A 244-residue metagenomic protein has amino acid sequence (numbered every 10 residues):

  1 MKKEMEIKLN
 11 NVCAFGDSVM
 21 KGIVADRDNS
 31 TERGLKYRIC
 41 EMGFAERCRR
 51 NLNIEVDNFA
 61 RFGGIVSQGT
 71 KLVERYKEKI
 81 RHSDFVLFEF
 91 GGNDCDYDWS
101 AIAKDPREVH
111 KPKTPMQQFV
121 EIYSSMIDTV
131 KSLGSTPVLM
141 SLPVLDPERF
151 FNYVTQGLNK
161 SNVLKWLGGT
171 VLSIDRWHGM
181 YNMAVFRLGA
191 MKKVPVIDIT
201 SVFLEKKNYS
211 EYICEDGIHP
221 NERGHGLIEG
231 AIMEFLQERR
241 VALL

Functional and structural regions predicted by a protein language model:
M1-A60, K77-H82, V86, N221: Serine-esterase "nucleophile elbow" of acetyl-processing enzymes
K2-I7, E74-L244: Alpha-helical cap/lid subdomain in secreted, periplasmic, or secretory-pathway luminal O-acyl-processing enzymes
V19, A25, V66-S67, D94-C95 (+1 more regions): Short, flexible micro-motifs
V19, G63-I65, V144, F203: Residue-level detector of flexible, active-site-proximal loop/helix-junction positions within diverse enzyme catalytic
V24, T70, N208: A short local structural element in Rossmann-fold oxidoreductases
F59-F62, G91: Short strand-loop junctions, especially beta-strand C-caps/beta-turns that link beta-sheets to coils or alpha-helices
G64-E74: Structural motif
